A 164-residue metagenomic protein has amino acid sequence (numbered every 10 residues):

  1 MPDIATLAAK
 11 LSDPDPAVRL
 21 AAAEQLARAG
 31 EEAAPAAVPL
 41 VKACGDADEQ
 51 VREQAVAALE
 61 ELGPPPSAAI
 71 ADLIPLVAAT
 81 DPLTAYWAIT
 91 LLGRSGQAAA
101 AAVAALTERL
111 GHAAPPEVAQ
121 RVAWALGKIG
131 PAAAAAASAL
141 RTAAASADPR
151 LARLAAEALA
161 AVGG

Functional and structural regions predicted by a protein language model:
M1, A17-E32, K42, E49-P65 (+4 more regions): Structural detector for internal amphipathic alpha-helices that build alpha-solenoid repeat scaffolds
M1-K10, E31-G45, P64-A78, Q97-G111 (+2 more regions): Amphipathic alpha-helical scaffolding segments comprising HEAT/armadillo-like alpha-solenoid repeats
